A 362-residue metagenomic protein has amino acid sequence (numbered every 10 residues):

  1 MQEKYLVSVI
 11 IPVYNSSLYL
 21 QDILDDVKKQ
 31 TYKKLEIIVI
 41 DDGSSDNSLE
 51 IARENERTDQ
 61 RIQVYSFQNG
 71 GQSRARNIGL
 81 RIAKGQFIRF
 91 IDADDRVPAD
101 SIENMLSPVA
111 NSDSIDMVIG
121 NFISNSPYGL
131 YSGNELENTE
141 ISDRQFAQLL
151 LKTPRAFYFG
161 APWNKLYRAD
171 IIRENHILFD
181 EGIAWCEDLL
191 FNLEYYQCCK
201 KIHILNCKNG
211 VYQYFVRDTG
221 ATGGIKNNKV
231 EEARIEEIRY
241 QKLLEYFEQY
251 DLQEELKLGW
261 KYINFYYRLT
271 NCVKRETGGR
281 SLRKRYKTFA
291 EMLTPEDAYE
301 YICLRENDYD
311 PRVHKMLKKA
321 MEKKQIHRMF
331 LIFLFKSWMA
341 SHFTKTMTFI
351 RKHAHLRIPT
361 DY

Functional and structural regions predicted by a protein language model:
Y5-S8, E36, L190: Cell-envelope/extracellular polymer assembly enzymes that use nucleotide-activated donors
N15-K29: Short, well-formed alpha-helical segments that are part of the catalytic scaffolds of diverse glycosyltransferases
D41-E50: A conserved acidic beta->alpha catalytic loop
S66-A83, N104: Glycine-rich, basic loop-to-helix element that forms the pyrophosphate-binding segment of sugar-nucleotide handling
Q72, A93-E231: Donor-binding/catalytic cores of nucleotide-activated saccharide and glycerol-phosphate transferases/polymerases
I88: Short aromatic/hydrophobic "clamp" motif used to bind/position activated sugar donors
N209-D218, G223-E254, F265-Y267, N271 (+1 more regions): Catalytic core of nucleotide-sugar-dependent glycosyltransferases
R275-Y362: Membrane-interface aromatic/basic loop that binds lipid-linked glycans or pyrophosphate carriers, typified by
